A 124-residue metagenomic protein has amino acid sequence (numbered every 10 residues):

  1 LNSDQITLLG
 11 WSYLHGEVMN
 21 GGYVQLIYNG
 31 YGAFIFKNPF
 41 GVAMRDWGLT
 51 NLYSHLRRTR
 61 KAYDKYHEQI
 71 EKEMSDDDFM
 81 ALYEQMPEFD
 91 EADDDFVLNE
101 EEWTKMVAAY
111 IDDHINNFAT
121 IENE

Functional and structural regions predicted by a protein language model:
L1-V24, Y28-K37, A43-E124: Extended, alpha-helix-rich binding/interface surfaces that flank or overlap catalytic cores and mediate recognition
